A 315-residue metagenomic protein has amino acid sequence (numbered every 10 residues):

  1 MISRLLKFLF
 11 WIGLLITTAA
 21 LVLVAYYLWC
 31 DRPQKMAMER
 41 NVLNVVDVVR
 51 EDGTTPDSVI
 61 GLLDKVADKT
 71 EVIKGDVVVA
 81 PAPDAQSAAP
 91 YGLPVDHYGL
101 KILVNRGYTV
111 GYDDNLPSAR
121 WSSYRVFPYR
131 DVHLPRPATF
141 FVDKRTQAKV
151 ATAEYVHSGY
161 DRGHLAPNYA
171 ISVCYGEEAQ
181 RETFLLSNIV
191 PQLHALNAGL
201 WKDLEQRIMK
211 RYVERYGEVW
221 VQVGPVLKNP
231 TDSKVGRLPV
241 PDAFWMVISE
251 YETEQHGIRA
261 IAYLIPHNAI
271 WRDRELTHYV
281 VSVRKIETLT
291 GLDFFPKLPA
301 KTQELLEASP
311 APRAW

Functional and structural regions predicted by a protein language model:
I2-W315: Domain-level detector for secreted/extracellular nuclease and nuclease-toxin modules, and for the ENPP-like C-terminal
